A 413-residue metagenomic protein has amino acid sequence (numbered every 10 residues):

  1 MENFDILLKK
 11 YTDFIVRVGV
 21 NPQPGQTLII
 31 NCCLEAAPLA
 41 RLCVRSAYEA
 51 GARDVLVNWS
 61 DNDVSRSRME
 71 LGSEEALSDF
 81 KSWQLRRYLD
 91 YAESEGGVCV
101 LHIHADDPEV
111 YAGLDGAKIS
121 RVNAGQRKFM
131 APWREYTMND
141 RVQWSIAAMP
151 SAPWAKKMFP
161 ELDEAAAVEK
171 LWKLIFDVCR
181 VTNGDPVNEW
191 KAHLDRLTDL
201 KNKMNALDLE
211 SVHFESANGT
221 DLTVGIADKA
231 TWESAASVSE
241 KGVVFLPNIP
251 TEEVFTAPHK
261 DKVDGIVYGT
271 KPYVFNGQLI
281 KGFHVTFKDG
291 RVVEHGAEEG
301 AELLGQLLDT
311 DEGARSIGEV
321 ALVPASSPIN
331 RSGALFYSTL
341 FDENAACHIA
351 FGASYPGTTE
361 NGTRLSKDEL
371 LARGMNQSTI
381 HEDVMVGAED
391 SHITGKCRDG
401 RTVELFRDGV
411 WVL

Functional and structural regions predicted by a protein language model:
M1-D264, R401, W411-L413: Active-site bordering "gate/hinge" segments that shape substrate access to catalytic or cofactor-binding pockets
D13, N205-L207, N276-Q278, G313 (+2 more regions): Short solvent-exposed loop/turn micro-motifs enriched in small/polar/acidic residues
E35-A36, D106-P108, S151, G219 (+8 more regions): Short, glycine-/Ser/Thr-/acidic-enriched flexible segments
A112-L114, K156-P160, A235-S237, Q278-K281 (+3 more regions): A short secondary-structure junction signal
F255-E312: Long, well-ordered mid-to-C-terminal structural blocks that present hydrophobic/aromatic surfaces
K262-D264, I280-G282, D289, R315-E319 (+3 more regions): Active-site lining segments that contact anionic ligands and/or coordinate catalytic metals
V292-T363: Dual-mode signal for accessory low-complexity, basic/Gly-rich regions
D368-L413: Extended hydrophobic packing segments that form well-structured cores
